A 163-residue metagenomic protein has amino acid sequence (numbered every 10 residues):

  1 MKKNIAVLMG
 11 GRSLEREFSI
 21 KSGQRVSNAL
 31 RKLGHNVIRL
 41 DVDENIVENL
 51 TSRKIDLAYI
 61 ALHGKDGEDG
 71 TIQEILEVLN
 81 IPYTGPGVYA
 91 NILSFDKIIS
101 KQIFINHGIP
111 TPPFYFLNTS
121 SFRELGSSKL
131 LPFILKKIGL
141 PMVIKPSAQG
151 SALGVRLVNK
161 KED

Functional and structural regions predicted by a protein language model:
M1-Y89, L93-Q102, N106, N118-L130: ATP-binding N-terminal substructure of ATP-dependent carboxylate-amine bond-forming enzymes
A6, I98, L131-I134, S151-L153 (+1 more regions): N-terminal beta-alpha lobe that positions the nucleotide/phosphoryl donor in ATP/NTP-coupled carboxylate activation
S19, P112-F116, P141-D163: Glycine-rich phosphate-binding loop of ATP-grasp-fold ATP-dependent ligases
R53, I109, I138: Structured loop/turn residues at beta-strand edges in well-structured enzyme cores
L131-I144: Acidic/histidine-enriched active-site and ligand-binding environments that engage anionic O-linkages
